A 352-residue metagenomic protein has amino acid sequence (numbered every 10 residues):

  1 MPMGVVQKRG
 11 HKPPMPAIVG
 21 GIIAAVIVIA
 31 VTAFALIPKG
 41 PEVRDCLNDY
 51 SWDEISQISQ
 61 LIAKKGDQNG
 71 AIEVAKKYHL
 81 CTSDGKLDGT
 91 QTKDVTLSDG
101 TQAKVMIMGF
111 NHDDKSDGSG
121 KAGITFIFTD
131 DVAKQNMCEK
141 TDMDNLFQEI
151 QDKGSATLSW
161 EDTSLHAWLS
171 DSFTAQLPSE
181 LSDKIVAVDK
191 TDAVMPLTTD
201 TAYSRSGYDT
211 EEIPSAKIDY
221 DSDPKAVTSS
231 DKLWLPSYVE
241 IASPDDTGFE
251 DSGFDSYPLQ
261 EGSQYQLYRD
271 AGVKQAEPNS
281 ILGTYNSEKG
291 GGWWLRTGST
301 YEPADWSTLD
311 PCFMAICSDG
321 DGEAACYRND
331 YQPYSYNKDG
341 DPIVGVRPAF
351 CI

Functional and structural regions predicted by a protein language model:
M1-D45: Gram-positive cell-envelope targeting signals
P41-I352: Collagenous Gly-X-Y triple-helix signature in extracellular proteins
